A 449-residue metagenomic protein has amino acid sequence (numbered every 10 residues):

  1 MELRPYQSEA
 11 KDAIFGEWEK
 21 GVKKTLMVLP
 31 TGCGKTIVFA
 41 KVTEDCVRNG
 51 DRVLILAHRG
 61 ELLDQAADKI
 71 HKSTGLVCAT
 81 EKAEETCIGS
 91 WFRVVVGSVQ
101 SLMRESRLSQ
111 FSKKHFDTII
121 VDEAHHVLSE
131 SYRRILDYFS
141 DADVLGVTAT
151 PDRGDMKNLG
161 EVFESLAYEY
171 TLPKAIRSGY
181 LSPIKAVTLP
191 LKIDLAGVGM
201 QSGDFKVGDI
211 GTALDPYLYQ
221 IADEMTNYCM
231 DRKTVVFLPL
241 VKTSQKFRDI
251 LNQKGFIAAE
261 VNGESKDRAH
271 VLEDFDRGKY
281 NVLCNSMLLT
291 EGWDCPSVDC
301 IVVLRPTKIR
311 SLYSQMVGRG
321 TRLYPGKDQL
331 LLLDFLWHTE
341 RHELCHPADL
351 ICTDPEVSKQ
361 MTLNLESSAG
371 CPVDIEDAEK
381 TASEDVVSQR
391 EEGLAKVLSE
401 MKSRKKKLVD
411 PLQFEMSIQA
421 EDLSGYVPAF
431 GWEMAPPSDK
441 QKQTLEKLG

Functional and structural regions predicted by a protein language model:
K20-V42, F237: Walker A/P-loop
G60-A83: Conserved helix-turn-beta segment of the N-terminal RecA-like "Helicase ATP-binding" lobe in SF1/SF2 helicases
D64, E81-S90, R107, Q245-D249 (+1 more regions): Conserved helicase ATPase core of P-loop NTP-dependent helicases/translocases
E84-H115, S129-R134: Conserved helix/coil segment N-terminal to the catalytic DExD/H
H125-A186: Post-DEXD/H (motif II) to motif III coupling segment of the RecA-like Helicase ATP-binding lobe
L166-V235: Conserved interdomain linker/interface between the two RecA-like ATPase lobes of SF2 helicase motors
L172-S182, R322-A378: A conserved SF2-helicase RecA2
K308-D328: Conserved SF2 helicase motif VI
